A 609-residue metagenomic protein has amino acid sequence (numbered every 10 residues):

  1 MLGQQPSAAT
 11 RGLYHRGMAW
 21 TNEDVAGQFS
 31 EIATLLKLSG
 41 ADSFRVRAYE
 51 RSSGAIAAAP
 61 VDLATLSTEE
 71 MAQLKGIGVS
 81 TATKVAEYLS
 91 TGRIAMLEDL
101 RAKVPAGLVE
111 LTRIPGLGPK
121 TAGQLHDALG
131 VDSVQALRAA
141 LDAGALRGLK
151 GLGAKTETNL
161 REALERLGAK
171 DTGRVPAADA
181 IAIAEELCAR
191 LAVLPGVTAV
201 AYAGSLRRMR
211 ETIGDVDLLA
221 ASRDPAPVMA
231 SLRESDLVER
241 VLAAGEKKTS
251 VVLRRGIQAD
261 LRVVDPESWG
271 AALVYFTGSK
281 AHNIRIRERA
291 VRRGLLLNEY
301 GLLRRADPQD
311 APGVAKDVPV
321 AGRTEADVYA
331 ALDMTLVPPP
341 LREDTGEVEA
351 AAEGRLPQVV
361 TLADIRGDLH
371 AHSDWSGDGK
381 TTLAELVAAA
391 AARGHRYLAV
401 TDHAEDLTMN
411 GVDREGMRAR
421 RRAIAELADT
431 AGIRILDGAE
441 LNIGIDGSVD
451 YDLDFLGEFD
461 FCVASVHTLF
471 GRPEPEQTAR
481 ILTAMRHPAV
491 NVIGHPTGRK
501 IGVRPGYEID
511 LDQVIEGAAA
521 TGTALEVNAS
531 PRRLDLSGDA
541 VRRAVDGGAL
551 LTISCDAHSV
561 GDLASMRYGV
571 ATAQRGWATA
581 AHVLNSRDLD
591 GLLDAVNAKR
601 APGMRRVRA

Functional and structural regions predicted by a protein language model:
M1-G17: N-terminal amphipathic/basic-hydrophobic helices that include classical n-h-c signal peptides and signal-anchor
Y14-A41: Charged, compositionally biased N-terminal leader segments and the immediate start of the first structured element
H15, M209-R293, E299-S373, G379-G394 (+2 more regions): Charged catalytic cores and adjacent phosphate/nucleic-acid-binding surfaces used for phosphate/nucleic-acid chemistry
A19-W20, A33, R45-T249, G270-A271 (+6 more regions): Accessory alpha-helical DNA-binding modules that contact the DNA backbone or grooves
A33-G40, G168-T172, V466, F470 (+1 more regions): Short amphipathic alpha-helical interaction patches enriched in hydrophobic/aromatic residues with interspersed Lys/Arg
V200-Y202, G367-A371, E440: Two-metal-ion RNase H-like nuclease active-site motif
A399, A439-L441: Core AdoMet radical
